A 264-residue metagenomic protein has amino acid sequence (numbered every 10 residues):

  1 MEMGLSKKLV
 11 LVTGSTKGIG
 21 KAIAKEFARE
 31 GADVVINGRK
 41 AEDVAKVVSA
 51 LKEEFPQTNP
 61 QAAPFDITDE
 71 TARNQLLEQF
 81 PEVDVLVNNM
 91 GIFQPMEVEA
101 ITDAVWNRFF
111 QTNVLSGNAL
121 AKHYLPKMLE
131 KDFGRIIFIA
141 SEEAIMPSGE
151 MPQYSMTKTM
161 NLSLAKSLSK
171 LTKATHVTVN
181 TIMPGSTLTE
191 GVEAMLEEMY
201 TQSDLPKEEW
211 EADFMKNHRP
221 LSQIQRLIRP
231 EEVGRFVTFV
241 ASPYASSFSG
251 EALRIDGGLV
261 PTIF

Functional and structural regions predicted by a protein language model:
L9, T16-K17: Conserved glycine-rich cofactor-binding loop
R73, E97-V98, V105-F110, H218: Substrate-binding pocket helix/loop in short-chain dehydrogenase/reductase
A121, T157, A165: Active-site helix of classical SDR
P126, K170-L171, S246: Alpha-helical segment proximal to the catalytic Tyr-Lys
S141: Residue(s) in the substrate-gating loop at a strand-loop-helix junction that position the organic substrate next
M146, T238, S249-F264: Short C-terminal tail/terminal secondary-structure segment of NAD(P)H-dependent dehydrogenase/reductase domains
K173, T178, F248-G250: Short, small/polar-rich loop/turn modules that mediate ligand/substrate recognition or access, typified
